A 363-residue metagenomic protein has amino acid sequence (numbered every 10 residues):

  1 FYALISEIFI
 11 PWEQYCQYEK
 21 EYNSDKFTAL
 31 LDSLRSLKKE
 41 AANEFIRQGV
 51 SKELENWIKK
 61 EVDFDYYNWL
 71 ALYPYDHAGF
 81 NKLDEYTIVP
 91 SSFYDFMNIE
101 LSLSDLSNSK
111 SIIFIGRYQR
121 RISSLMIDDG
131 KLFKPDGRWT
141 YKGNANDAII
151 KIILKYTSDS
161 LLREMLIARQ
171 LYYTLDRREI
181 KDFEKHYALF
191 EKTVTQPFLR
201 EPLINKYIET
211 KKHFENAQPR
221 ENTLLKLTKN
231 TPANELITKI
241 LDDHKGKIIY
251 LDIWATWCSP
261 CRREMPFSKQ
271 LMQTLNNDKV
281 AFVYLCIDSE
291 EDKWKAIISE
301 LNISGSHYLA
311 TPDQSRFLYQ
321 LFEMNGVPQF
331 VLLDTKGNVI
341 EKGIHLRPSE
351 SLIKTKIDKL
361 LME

Functional and structural regions predicted by a protein language model:
F1-G246: Oxidative protein folding and maturation machinery
T238-I240, K269, K295: Sequence context surrounding c-type heme c attachment/ligation sites in exported
K245-I253: Local sequence-structure signature of Cys/Sec-based thiol-disulfide redox active-site neighborhoods
K247-I248, M265-L285, S299, T355 (+1 more regions): Conserved helix-turn-beta segment immediately C-terminal to the redox Cys motif in thioredoxin-like folds
I253-Q270: Conserved redox-active cysteine motifs that mediate thiol-disulfide chemistry, especially di-cysteine Cys-X(1-2)-Cys
Q273-S315, Q320, M324-V327: Conserved segment of the thioredoxin-like fold in thiol-based oxidoreductases
I303, A310-D358: Thiol/disulfide oxidoreductase modules built on the thioredoxin-like
